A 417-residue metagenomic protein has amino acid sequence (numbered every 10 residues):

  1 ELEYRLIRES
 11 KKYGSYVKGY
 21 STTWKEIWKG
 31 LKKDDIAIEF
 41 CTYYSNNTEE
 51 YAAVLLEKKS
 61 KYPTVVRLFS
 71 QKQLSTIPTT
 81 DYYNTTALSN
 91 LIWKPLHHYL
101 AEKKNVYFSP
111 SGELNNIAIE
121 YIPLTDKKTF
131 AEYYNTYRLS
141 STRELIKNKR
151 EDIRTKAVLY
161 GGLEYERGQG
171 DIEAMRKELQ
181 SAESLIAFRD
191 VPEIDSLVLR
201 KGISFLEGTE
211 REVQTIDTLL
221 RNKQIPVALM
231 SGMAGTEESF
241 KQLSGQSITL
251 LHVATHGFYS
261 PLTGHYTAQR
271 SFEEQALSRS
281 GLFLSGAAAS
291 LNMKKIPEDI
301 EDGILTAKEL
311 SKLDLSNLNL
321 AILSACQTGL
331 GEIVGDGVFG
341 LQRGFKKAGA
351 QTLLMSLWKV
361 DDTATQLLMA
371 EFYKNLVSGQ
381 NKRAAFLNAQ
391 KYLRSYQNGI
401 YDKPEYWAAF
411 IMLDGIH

Functional and structural regions predicted by a protein language model:
E1-L2, E9: Amphipathic alpha-helical coiled-coil segments
E3-Y4, I119: Short, charge-rich amphipathic alpha-helical segments embedded in non-transmembrane helical bundles/solenoids
S10-H417: Catalytic cores of enzymes
